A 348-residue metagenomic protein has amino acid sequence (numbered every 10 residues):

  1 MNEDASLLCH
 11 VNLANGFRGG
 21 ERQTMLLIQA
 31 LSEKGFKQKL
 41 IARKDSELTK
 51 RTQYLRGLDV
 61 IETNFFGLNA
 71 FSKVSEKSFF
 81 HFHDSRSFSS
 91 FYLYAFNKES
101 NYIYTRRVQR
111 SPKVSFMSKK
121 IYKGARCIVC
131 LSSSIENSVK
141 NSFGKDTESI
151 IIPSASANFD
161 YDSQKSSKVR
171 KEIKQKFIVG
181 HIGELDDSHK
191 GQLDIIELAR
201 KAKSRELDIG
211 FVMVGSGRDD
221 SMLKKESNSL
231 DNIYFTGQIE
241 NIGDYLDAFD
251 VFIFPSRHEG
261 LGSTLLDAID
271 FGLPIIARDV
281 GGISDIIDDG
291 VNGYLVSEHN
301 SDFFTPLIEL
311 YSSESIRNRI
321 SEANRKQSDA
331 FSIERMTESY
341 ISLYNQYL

Functional and structural regions predicted by a protein language model:
R18-Q29, F177, D186-K201, R218-S221: A conserved mid-protein helix/loop that constitutes part of the nucleotide-sugar donor-binding site
A42, P274-A277, I287: Short hydrophobic beta-strand element within catalytic cores of glycosyltransferases and related nucleotide-activated
F82-S89, R106-Q109: Short His-centered aromatic/hydrophobic patch
Y102-C130, G144: A conserved, positively charged/aromatic
A125-T147, N158: A short, active-site helix/loop in glycosyltransferases that binds the activated sugar's phosphate group
Q238, R257: Aromatic "clamp/platform" in nucleotide-sugar-dependent glycosyltransferases that forms part of the donor/acceptor
D289-G290, Y294-S301, E309-E314: Conserved acidic donor-binding segment of nucleotide-sugar-dependent glycosyltransferases
I316-A330, S339-S342: A short, well-ordered alpha-helix in the C-terminal region of glycosyltransferases
